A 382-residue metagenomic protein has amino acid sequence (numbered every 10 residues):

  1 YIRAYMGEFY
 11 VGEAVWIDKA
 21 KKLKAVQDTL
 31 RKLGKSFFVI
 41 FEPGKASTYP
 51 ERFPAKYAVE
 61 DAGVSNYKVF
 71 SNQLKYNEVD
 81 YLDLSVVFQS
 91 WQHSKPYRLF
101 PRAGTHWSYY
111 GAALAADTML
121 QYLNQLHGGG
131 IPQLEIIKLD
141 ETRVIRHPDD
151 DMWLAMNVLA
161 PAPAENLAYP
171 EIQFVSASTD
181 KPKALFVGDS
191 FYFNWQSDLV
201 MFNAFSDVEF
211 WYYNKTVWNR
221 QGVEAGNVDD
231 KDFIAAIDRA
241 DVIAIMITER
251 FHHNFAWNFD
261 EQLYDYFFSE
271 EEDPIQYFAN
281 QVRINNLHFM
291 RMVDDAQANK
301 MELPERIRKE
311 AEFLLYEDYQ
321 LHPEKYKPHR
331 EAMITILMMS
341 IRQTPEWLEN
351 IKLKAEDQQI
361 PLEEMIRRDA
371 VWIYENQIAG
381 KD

Functional and structural regions predicted by a protein language model:
Y1-D382: Extracellular glycan-modifying ectodomains
